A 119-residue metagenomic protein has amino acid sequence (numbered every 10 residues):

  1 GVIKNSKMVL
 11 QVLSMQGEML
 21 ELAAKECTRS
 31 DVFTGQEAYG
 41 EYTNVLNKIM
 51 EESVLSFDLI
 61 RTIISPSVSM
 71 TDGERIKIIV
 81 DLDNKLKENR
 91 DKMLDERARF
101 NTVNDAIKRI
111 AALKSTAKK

Functional and structural regions predicted by a protein language model:
G1-S14: N-terminal Sec/ER secretory leader and immediately downstream segment of secreted/extracellular precursors
Q11-V80: Extended amphipathic alpha-helical interaction segments
S56-K119: Long amphipathic all-alpha helical oligomerization modules
